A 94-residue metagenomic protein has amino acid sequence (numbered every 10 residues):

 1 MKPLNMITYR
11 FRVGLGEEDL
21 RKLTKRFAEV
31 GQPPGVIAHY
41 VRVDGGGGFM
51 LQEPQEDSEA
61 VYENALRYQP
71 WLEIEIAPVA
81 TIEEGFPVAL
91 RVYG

Functional and structural regions predicted by a protein language model:
M1-G48, E56-E59, A80-G94: Short S/T/G/P-rich N-terminal loop/turn motif that feeds into the first structured element of a domain
P33-P34, Q69-W71: Short, well-ordered coil/turn elements that cap or connect secondary structure elements
E53: Small, basic N-terminal interaction modules of short regulatory proteins
A65: Short, flexible helix/strand-to-coil boundary loops that buttress conserved ligand/catalytic motifs in alpha/beta
P70-I82: Conserved short beta-strand edge segments in small beta-sheet-based binding/regulatory domains
